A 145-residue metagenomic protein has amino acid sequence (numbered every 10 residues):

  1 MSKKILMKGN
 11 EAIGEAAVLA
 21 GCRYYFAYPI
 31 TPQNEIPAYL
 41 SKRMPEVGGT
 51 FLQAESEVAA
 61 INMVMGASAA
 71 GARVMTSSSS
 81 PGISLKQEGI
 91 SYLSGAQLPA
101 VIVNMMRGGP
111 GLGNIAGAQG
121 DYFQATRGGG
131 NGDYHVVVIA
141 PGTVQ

Functional and structural regions predicted by a protein language model:
M1-G128: Thiamine diphosphate
G21-R23, Y134-V137: Glycine- and acidic
H135-Q145: Structural signature of the thiamine diphosphate
